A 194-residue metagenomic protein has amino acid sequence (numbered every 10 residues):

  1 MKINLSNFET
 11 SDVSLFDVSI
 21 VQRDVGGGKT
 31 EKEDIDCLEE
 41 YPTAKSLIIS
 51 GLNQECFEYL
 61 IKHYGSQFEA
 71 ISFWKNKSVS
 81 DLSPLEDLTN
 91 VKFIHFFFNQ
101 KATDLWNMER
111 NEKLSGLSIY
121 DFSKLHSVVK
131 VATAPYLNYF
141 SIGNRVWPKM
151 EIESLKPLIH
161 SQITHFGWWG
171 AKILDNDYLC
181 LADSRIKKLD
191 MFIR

Functional and structural regions predicted by a protein language model:
K2-S80, P84-R194: Concave beta-strand-loop units of leucine-rich repeat
